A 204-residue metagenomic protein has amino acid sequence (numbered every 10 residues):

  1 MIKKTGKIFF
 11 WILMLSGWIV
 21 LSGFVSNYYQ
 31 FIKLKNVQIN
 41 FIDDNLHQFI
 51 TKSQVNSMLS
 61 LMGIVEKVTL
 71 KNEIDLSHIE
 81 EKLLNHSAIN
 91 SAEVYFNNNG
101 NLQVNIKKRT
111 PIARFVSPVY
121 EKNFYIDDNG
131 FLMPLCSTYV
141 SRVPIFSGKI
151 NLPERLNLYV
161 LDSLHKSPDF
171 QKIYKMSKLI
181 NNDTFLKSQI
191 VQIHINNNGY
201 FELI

Functional and structural regions predicted by a protein language model:
M1-D43, F49-S53, S60-E81, N85 (+1 more regions): Charged, solvent-exposed interaction patches on well-folded alpha/beta domains that mediate macromolecular contacts
